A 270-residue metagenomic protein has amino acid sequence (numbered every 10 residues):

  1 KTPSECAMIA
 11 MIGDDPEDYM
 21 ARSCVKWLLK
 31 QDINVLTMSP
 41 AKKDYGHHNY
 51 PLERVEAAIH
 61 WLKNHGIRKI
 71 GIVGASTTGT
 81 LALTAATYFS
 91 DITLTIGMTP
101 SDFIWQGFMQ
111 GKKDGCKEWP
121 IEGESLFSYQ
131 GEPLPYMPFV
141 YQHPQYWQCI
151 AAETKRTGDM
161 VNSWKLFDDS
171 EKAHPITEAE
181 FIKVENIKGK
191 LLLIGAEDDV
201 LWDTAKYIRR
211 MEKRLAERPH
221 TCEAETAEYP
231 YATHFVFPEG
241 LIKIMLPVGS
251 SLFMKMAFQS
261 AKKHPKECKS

Functional and structural regions predicted by a protein language model:
S4-G13: Short beta-strand element of the alpha/beta-hydrolase
Y19-T37: Short amphipathic alpha-helix adjacent to the substrate-entry channel of hydrolases
G46-H65, T84: Alpha/beta-hydrolase active-site loop
H65-S76: Alpha/beta-hydrolase fold nucleophile elbow
G79-S90, T95: Short glycine-enriched nucleophile-adjacent loop and the immediately C-terminal alpha-helix near the catalytic center
I96-V184: Accessory cap/linker subdomain of secreted extracellular hydrolases
I187, L193-G195: Short beta-strand/loop motif that positions the catalytic acidic residue of the alpha/beta-hydrolase fold
R209, K213, E217-S270: C-terminal catalytic histidine-bearing segment of alpha/beta-hydrolase fold enzymes
